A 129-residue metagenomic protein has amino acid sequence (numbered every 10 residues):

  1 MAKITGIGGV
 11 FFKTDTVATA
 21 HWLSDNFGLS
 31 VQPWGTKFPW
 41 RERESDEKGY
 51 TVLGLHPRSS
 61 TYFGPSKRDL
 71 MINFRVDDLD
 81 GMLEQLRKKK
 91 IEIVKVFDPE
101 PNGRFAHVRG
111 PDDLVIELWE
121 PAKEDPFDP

Functional and structural regions predicted by a protein language model:
M1-T5, F11-L53, K88, A106: Core segments of cupin and vicinal oxygen chelate
A2-I4, F63-S66: Short, flexible turn/loop "capping" segments at secondary-structure junctions
T14-A18, S66-V115: Vicinal oxygen chelate
T36-F38, P99-P101, A122: Conserved beta-strand edge residues that scaffold enzyme active sites
S45-K48, R58-S60, D77-G81: Short, charged/polar surface micro-motifs in flexible loops or helix N-caps
P57-S59, E120-A122: Acetyl-CoA-dependent GNAT
K123-P129: A short, polar/charged loop-to-alpha-helix boundary motif
